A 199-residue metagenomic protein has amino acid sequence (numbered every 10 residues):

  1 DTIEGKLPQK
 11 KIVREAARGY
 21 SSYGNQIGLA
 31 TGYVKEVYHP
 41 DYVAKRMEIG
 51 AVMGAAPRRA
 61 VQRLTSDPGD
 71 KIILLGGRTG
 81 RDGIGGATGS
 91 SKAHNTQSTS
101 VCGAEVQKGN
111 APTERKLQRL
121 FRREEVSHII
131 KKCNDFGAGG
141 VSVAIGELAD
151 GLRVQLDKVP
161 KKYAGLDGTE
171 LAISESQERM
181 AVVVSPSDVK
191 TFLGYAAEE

Functional and structural regions predicted by a protein language model:
D1-E199: Glycine/proline-enriched, intrinsically flexible loops and inter-domain linkers
